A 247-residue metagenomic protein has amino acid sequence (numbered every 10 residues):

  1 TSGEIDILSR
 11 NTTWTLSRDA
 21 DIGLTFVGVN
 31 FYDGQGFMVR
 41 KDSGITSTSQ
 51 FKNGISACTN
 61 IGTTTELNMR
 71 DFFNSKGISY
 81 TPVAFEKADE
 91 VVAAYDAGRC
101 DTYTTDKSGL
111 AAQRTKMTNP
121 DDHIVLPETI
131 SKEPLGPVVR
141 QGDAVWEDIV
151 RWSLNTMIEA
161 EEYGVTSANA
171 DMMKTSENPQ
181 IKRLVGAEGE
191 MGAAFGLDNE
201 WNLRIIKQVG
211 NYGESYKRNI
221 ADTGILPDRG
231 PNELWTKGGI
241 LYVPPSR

Functional and structural regions predicted by a protein language model:
T1, I5, D42, S56 (+6 more regions): Sec-exported extracytoplasmic/periplasmic mature domains
T1-Q50, K107-S131, P244-R247: Acidic, polar ligand-binding/catalytic clefts
S2, D21, Y32-G34, K52 (+5 more regions): Extracytoplasmic
L8, M38, S56-N60, Y103 (+1 more regions): Short, well-ordered beta-strand segments
T13-W14, D33-A93, S108: Bilobed "Venus flytrap"/periplasmic-binding protein-like clamshell domains and structurally analogous long
R40-I45, S49, T63, G109-L110 (+3 more regions): Extended ligand-binding regions for polar small-molecule ligands
E86-D122, P137: Extracellular/periplasmic bilobed ligand-binding domains
K217-R247: Conserved C-terminal helix/tail region of periplasmic/extracytoplasmic solute-binding proteins
